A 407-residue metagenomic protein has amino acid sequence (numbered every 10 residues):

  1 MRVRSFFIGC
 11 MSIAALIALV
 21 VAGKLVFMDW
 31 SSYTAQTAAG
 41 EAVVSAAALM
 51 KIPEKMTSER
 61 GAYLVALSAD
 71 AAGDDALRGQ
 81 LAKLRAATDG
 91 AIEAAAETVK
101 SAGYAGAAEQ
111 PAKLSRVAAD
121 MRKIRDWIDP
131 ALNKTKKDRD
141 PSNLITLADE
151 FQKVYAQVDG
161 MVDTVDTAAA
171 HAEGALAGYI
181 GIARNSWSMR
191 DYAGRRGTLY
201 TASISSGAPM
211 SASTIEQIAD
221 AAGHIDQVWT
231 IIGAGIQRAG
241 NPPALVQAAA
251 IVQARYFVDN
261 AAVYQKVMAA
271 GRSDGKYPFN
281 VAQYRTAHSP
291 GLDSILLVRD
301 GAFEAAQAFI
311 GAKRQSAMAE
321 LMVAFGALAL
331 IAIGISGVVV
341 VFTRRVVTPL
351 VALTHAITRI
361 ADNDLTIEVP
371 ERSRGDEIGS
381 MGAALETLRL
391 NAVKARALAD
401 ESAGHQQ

Functional and structural regions predicted by a protein language model:
M1-T354: Hydrophobic alpha-helical segments
L64, T201, T358, R374 (+2 more regions): Short amphipathic alpha-helical surface patches that mediate protein-protein
G235, A239, I360, L388-N391 (+1 more regions): Phosphate/oxyanion-binding loops and surfaces in catalytic or ligand/nucleic-acid-binding neighborhoods
I251-R255, D376, A392: Serine-centered coil/turn micro-motif
G337, V341-L390: HAMP signal relay modules and closely related sensory coiled-coil linkers that couple transmembrane inputs to cytosolic
I378, L388-A403: HAMP exit helix and analogous amphipathic coiled-coil linker helices
H405-Q407: Helical coiled-coil signaling stalks immediately cytosolic to transmembrane anchors in prokaryotic sensory systems
